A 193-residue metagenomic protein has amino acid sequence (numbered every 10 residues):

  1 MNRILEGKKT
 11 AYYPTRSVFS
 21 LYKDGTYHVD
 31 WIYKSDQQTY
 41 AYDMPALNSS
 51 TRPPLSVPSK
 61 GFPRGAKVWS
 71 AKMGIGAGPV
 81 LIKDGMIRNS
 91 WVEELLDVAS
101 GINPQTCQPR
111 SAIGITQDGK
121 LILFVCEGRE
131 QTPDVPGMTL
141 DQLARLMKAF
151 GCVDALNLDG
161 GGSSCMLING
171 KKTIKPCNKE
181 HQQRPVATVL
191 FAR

Functional and structural regions predicted by a protein language model:
M1-R193: Gly/Ser/Thr/Pro-rich low-complexity, intrinsically disordered segments
